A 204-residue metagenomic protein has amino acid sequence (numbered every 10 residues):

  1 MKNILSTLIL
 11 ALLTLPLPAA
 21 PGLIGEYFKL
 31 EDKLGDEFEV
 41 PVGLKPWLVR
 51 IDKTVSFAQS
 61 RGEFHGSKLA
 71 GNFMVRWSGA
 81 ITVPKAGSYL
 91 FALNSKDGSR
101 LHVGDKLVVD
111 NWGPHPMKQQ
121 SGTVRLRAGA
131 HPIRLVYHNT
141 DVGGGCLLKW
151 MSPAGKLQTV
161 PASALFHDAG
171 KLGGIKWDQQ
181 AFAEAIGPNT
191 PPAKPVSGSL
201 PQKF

Functional and structural regions predicted by a protein language model:
M1-I4: Positively charged n-region of N-terminal signal peptides that target proteins for export
S6-P16: Bacterial N-terminal signal peptides
L17-L90, N94-F204: Extracellular/secretory pathway-exposed regions associated with glycan biology
